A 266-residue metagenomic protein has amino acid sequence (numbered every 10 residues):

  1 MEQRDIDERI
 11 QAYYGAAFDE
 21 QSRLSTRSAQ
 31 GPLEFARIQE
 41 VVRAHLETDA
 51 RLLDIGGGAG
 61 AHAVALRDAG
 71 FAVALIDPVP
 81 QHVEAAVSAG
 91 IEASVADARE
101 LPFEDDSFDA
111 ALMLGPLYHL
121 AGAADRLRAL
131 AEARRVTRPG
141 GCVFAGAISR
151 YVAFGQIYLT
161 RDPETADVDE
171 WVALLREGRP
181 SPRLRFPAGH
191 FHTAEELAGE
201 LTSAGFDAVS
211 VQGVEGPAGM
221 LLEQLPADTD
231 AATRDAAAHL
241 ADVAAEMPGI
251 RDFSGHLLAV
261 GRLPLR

Functional and structural regions predicted by a protein language model:
M1-T48, A61, A65, A85: Conserved class I S-adenosyl-L-methionine
L53, A59-E100: Class I SAM-dependent methyltransferase SAM/SAH-binding core
R99-A111: A short acidic, Gly/Pro-enriched loop at the edge of an enzyme's catalytic core that lines a small-molecule cofactor
A110-A124: A short SAM/SAH-binding and catalytic strip from SAM-dependent methyltransferases
L127-P139: A short glycine-rich, Lys/Arg-flanked "PGG" loop and its adjoining helix->strand segment in the class I
C142-L174: Conserved class I S-adenosyl-L-methionine
A188-G205, V211: Short alpha-helix
A204, S210-R266: C-terminal lobe and adjacent flexible extensions of AdoMet/dcAdoMet transferase-like proteins
